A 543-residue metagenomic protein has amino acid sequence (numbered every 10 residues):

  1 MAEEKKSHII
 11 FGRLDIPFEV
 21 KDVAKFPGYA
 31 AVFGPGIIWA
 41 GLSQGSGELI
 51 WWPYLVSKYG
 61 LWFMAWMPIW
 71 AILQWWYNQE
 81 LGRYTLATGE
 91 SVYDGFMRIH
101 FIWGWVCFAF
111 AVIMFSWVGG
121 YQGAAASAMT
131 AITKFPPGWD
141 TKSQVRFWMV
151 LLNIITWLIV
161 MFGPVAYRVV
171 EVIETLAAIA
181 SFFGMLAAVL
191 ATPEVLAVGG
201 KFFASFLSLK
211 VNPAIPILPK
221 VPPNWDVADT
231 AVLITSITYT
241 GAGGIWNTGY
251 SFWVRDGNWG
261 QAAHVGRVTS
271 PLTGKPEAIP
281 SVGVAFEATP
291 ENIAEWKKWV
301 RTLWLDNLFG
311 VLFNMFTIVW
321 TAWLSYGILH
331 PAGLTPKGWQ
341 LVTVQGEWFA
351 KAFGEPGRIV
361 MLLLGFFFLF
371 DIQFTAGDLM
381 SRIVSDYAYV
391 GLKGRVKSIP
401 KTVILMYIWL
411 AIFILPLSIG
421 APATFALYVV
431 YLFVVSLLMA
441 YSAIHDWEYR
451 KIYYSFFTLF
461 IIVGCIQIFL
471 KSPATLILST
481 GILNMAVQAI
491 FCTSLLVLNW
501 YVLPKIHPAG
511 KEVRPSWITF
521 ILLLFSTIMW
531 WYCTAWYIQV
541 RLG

Functional and structural regions predicted by a protein language model:
M1-L49, H264, P271-V284, E291 (+1 more regions): Membrane-interface "cap" regions at the ends of multi-pass membrane proteins
F11-P17, W51-V56, N78-I102, A126-P137 (+4 more regions): Flexible loop linkers connecting adjacent transmembrane helices in multi-pass alpha-helical membrane transporters
P27, Y54-Q79, D94-W105, F147-W148 (+1 more regions): Extracellular loop-to-transmembrane helix junctions
G36, P136-F162, I179-L186, V396-I412 (+2 more regions): Transmembrane alpha-helical segments of multi-pass small-molecule transport proteins
A87, W103-G138, M149-N153, L369-Y387 (+3 more regions): Hydrophobic transmembrane alpha-helices that form the core helical bundles of multi-pass secondary transporters
P136, I154-A177, F183, A187-L196 (+4 more regions): Membrane-water interface regions at transmembrane-helix termini and the short interhelical loops of multi-pass membrane
I173-L176, R382, D386, L392 (+4 more regions): C-terminal membrane-solvent junction of multi-pass transporters and transport-like membrane proteins
A180-W225, G243-S251, T493-H507, C533-L542: Hydrophobic alpha-helical segments and their helix-loop junctions in multi-pass secondary transporters
